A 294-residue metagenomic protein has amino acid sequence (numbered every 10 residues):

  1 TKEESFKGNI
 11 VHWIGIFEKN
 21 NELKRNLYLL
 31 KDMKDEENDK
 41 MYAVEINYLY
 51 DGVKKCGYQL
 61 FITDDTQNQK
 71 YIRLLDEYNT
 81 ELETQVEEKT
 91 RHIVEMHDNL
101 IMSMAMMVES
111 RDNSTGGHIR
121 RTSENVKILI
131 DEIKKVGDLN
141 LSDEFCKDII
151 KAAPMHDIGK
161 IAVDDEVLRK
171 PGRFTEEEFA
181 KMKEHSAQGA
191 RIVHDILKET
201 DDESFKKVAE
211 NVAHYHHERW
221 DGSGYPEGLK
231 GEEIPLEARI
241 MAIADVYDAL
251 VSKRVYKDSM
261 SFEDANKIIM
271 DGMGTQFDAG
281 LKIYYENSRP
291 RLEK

Functional and structural regions predicted by a protein language model:
T1-K34: Terminal output helix/cap of sensory domains in signal transduction proteins
E4-W13, D35-E37, V212, H216-H217 (+1 more regions): Short loop/turn segments at beta-alpha junctions that line or gate ligand-sensing/allosteric surfaces
L27, K40-I46, Q59, D148: PAS/PAC sensory module
Y28, V44, C56, A209 (+1 more regions): Active-site lining segments that contact anionic ligands and/or coordinate catalytic metals
L30, E45-Y48, I62, G231: Sensory input modules used in signal transduction, predominantly PAS/LOV/GAF but also related non-catalytic regulatory
E36-D39, L49-K54, E233: Flexible loop/coil segments at beta-strand boundaries within sensory signal-transduction domains
L49-H92: Sensory coupling linkers of modular signal transduction proteins
E95-K294: Histidine- and acidic-residue-rich, metal-dependent catalytic cores
